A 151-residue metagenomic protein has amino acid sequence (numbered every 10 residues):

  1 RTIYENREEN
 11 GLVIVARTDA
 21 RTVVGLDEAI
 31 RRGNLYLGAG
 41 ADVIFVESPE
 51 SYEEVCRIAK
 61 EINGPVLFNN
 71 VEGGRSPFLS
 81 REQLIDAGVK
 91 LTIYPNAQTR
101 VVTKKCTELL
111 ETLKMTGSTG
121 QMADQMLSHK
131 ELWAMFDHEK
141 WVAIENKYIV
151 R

Functional and structural regions predicted by a protein language model:
R1-Y94, R100-T107, E111-T112, W141 (+1 more regions): Alpha/beta enzyme core
L113-R151: Flexible C-terminal active-site loop/helix
